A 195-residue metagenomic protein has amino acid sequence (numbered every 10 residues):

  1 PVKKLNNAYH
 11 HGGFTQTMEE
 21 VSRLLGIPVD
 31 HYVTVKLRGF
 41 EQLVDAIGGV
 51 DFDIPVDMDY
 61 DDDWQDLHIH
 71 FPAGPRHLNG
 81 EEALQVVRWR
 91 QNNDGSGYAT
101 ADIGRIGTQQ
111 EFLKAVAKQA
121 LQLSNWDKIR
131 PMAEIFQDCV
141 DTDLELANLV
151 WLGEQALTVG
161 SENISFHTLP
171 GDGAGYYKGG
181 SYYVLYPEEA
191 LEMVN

Functional and structural regions predicted by a protein language model:
P1-N195: Non-catalytic, solvent-exposed segments at the cell envelope interface
